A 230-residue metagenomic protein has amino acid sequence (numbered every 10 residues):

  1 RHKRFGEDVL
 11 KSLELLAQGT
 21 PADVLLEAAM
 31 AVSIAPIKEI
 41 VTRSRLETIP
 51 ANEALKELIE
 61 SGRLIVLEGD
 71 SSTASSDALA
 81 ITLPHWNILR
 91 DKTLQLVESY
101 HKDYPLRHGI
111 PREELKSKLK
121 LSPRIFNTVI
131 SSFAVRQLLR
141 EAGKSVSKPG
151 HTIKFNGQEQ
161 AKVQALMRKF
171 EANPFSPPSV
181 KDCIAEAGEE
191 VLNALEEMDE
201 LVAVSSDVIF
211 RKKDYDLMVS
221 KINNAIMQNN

Functional and structural regions predicted by a protein language model:
R1-A203, R211-N230: C-terminal effector modules of nucleic-acid-centric enzymes and ribosome-associated factors
